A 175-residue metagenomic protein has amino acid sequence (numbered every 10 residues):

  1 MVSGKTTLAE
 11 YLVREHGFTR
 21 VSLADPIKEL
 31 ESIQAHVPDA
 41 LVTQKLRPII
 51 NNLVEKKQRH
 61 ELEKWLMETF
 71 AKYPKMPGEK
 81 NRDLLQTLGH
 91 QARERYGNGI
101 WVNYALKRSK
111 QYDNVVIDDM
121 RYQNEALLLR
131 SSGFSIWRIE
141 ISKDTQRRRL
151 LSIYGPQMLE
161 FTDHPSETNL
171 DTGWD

Functional and structural regions predicted by a protein language model:
V2-S3: ATP-binding Walker
T6: Walker A/P-loop
R14-V21: Post-Walker A helix-loop "phosphate-sensing" segment adjacent to the P-loop in P-loop NTPases
H16, S131-G133: Short, structured coil segments at secondary-structure junctions
D25-N114: ATP-dependent small-molecule kinase phosphotransfer cores that center on conserved nucleotide phosphate-binding segments
G99-I100, Y104, N124-E125, R130-S131 (+1 more regions): Small-molecule kinase domains that catalyze NTP-dependent phosphoryl transfer to phosphate-bearing small molecules
D119-Y122: Short, well-ordered beta-to-alpha junction loops that form the rim of enzyme active sites and present histidine/acidic
